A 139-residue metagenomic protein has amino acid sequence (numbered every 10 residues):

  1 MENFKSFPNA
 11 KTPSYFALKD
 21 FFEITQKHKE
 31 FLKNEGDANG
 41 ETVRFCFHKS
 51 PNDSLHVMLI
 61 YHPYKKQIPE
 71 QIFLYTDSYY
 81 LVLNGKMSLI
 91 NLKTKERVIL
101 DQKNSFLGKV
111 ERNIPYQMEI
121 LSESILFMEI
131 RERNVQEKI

Functional and structural regions predicted by a protein language model:
M1-S54, P69, I99-D101: A short, N-terminal "cap"/entry segment at the start of jelly-roll beta-barrel domains of the cupin/DSBH fold
N3-S6, T94-R97, Q117-I139: Double-stranded beta-helix
C46-S50, M58-I60, I68-L74, L81 (+2 more regions): Short histidine-centered beta-strand/loop micro-motifs that create catalytic or ligand/metal-coordination sites
N52-L55, P63-Q67, G85-S88, R133: Short, charged/polar surface micro-motifs in flexible loops or helix N-caps
V57-Y61, Y79, L107-K109, E129: Conserved hydrophobic/aromatic beta-strand scaffold that supports enzyme active sites
P63-Y64, L74-K93: Glycine- and acidic-residue-biased ligand/ion/polar-headgroup-sensing regions
P69, L89-N91, F127-E129: Short hydrophobic/aromatic-rich beta-strand segments that constitute the beta-sheet cores of beta-sandwich/beta-barrel
K93-Y116: Short acidic-glycine-tyrosine-enriched beta hairpin
